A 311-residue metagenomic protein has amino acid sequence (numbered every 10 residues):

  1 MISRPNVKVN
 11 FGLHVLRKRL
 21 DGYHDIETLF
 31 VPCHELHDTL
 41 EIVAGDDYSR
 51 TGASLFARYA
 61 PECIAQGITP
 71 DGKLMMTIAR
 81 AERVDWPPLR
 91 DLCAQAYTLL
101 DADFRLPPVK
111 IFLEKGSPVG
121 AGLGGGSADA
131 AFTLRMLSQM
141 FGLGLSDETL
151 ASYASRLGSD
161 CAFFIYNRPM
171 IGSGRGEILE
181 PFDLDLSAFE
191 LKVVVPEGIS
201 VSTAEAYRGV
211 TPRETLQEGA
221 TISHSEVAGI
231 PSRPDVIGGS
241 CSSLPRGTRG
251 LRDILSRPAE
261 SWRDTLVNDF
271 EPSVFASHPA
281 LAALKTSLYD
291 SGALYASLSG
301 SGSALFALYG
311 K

Functional and structural regions predicted by a protein language model:
M1-A121, Q139-E148, V195-I199: ATP-binding N-lobe of GHMP and related small-molecule kinases
V7-V9, D38, V109, S159 (+3 more regions): Change "...and in nucleic-acid phosphodiester-cleaving endonucleases..." to "...and in nucleic-acid processing enzymes
F11, L40, C93, G126 (+4 more regions): Residue-level signal for inorganic ion chemistry
P32-C33, S155-R156, A162-I165, F182-S187 (+1 more regions): Solvent-exposed alpha-helices and their adjacent loops that cap or buttress functional pockets in soluble metabolic
Q95-D103, T149, Y153-R156, S273 (+1 more regions): Generic non-transmembrane alpha-helical segments
F112-F141, S159, L294-F306: Glycine/serine-rich anion-binding loops at beta->alpha junctions that coordinate negatively charged ligand groups
A130, L134-I171: Contiguous, small/hydrophobic- and glycine-enriched helical/loop subdomains that border and often "cap" functional
Y166, I171-Y295, G310: Conserved, helical-rich catalytic subdomain that frames metal- and/or nucleotide-binding sites in enzyme alpha/beta
